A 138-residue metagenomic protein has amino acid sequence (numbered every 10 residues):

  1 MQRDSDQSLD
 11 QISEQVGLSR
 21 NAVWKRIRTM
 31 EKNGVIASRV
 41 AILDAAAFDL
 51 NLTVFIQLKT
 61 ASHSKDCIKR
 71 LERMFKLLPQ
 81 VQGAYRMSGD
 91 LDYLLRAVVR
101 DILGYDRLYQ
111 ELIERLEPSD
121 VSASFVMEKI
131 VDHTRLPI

Functional and structural regions predicted by a protein language model:
M1-I138: A compositional/biophysical signature of low hydrophobicity enriched in polar/charged and small residues
